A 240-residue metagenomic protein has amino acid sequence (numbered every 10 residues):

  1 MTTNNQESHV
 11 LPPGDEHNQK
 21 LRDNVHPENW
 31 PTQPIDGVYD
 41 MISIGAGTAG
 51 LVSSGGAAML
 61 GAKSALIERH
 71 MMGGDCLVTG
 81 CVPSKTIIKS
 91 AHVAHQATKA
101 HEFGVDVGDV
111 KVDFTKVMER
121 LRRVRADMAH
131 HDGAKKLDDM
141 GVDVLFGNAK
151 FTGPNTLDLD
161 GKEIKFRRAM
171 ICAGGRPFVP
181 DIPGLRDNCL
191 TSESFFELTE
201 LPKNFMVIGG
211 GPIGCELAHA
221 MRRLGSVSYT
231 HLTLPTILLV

Functional and structural regions predicted by a protein language model:
T2-Y39, G55-A62, I67-L201, L232: Glycine-rich flavin
I35-G47, K203-I208: Beta1/beta-strand and adjacent pyrophosphate-binding region of the FAD-binding site in flavoprotein oxidoreductases
M41-A65, L217-R222: N-terminal Rossmann-like FAD-binding beta1-loop-alpha1 element of flavoenzymes
G45-G50, G174, G209-G214: Conserved phosphate-binding and hydrolysis motifs of nucleotide-dependent enzymes
E200-Y229: Rossmann-like NAD(P)H-binding beta-loop-alpha module
T230-T236: Conserved small/polar residues in nucleotide/adenosyl-binding loops
